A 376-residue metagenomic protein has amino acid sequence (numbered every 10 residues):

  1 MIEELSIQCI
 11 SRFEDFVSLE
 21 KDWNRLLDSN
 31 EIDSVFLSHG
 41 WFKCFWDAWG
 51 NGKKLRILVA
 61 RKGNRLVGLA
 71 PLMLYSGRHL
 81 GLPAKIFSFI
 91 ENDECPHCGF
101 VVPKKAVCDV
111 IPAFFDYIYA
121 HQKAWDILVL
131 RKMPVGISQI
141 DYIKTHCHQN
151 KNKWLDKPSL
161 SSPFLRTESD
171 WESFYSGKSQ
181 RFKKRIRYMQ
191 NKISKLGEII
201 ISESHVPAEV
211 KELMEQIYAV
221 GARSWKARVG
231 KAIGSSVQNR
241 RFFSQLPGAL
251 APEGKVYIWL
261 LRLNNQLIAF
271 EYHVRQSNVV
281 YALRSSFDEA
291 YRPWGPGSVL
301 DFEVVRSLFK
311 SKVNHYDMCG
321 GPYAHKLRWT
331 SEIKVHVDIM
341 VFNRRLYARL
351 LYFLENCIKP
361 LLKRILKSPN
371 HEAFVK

Functional and structural regions predicted by a protein language model:
I2-L5, C9, F13, L74 (+5 more regions): Active-site/acyl-donor-binding loops of N-acyltransferases
S6-F89, K132-S162, R166-R292: A conserved beta-strand-loop-helix scaffold within acyl/acetyltransferase catalytic domains
C95-V107, S285-P293: A short, internal acetyl-CoA/4′-phosphopantetheine-binding micro-motif in the GNAT/acyltransferase core
P103-K105, L130-V135: Structural motif
V107-Y117, P293-V305: Conserved acetyl-CoA-binding loop-helix of GNAT-fold acetyltransferases
I118, Q122, L250, L308: Hydrophobic pocket-lining residues that define ligand/cofactor binding sites across diverse proteins
A124-K132, L308-C319: Conserved GNAT acetyl-CoA-binding A-motif
N265, G297, D301-V304, L308 (+2 more regions): Hydrophobic, well-ordered secondary-structure elements that form the walls of internal hydrophobic environments
